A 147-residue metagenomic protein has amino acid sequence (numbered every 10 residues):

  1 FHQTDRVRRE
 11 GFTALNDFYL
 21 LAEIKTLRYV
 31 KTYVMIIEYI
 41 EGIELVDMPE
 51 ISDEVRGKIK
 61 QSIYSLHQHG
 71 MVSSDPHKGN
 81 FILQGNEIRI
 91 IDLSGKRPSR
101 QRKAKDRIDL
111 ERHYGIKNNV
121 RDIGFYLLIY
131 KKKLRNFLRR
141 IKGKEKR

Functional and structural regions predicted by a protein language model:
F1, G57-K60, A104, I108-E111: Generic alpha-helical structural signal
F1-I40, Q68: Conserved ATP-binding subdomain of kinase catalytic cores across diverse folds
Q3-A14, I43-G79, Q84, I88: Conserved kinase catalytic-core helix
L27-V30, I51-S52, R102, I123: Short, structured coil/loop segments at alpha-helix boundaries
V34-E50, G95-K96: A glycine-centered beta->alpha junction motif in the catalytic cores of kinase/phosphotransferase enzymes
M35-I37, F81, R135: Conserved short hydrophobic patches within well-ordered secondary structure
M71, L83-R147: C-lobe/activation-segment region of protein kinase-like
